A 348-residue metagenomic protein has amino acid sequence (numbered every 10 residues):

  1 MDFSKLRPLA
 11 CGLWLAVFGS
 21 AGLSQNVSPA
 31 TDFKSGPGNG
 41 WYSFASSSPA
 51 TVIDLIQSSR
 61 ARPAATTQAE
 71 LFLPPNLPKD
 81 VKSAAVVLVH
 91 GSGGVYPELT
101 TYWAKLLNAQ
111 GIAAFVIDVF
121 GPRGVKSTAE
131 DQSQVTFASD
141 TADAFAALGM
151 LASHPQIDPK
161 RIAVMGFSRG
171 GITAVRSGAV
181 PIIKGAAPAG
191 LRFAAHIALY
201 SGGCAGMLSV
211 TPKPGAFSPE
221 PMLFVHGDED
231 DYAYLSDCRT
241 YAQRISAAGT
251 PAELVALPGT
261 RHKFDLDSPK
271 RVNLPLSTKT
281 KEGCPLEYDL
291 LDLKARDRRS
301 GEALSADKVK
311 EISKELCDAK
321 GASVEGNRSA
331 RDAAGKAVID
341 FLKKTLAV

Functional and structural regions predicted by a protein language model:
M1-A10: Bacterial N-terminal signal peptides that target proteins for export
C11-A21: Bacterial N-terminal signal peptides
V27-V81: N-terminal cap/lid segment of alpha/beta-hydrolase-fold proteins
S47-S48, D228-D230, P258-R261: Acidic beta-to-alpha connecting loop that harbors the catalytic carboxylate
I56-T67, N76, K82-S153, E315-S323: Serine-hydrolase catalytic machinery in alpha/beta-hydrolase-like enzymes
T136-S218, Y232, S236: Primarily recognizes the serine-hydrolase "nucleophile elbow" in alpha/beta-hydrolase and SGNH/GDSL folds
S218, F224-H226: Short beta-strand/loop motif that positions the catalytic acidic residue of the alpha/beta-hydrolase fold
P251-V348: C-terminal catalytic histidine-bearing segment of alpha/beta-hydrolase fold enzymes
